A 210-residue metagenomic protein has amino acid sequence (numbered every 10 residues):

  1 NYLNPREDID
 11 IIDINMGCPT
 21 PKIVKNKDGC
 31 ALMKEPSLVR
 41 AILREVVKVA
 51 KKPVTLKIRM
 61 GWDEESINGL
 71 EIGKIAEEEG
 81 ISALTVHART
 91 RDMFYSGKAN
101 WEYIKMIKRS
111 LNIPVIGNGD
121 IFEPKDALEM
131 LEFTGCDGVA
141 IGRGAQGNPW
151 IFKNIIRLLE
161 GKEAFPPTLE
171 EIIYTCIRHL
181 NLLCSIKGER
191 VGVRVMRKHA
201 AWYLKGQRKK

Functional and structural regions predicted by a protein language model:
N1, I58-G69: Active-site mouth loops of central-metabolism enzymes
Y2, L38-A41, E45, V49: Short, conserved SAM-binding segment of the class I
Y2-K22, D28: A contiguous, low-structure linker/loop signature
G17-P19, R59-D63, R89-R91, D120-F122 (+1 more regions): Active-site beta-loop-alpha junctions enriched in small/polar residues
P21-L38, D92-W101, K162-E163: Glycine-rich tight-turn/loop motif centered on a GG-T
A31, E35, K57, M93-S96 (+2 more regions): Glycine- and other small-residue-rich loops at beta-strand/loop junctions that grip anionic moieties
R44, V49-K51, E65-A83, E102 (+2 more regions): Alpha/beta catalytic cores of nucleotide-metabolism and tRNA/nucleoside-modifying enzymes
